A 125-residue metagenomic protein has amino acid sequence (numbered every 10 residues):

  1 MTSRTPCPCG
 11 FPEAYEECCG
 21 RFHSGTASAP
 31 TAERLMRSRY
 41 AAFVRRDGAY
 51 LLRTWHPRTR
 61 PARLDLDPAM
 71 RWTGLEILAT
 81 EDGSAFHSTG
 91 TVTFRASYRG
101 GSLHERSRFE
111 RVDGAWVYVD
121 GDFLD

Functional and structural regions predicted by a protein language model:
T2-E13: Short Cys/His-rich zinc-binding micro-motifs
P12-A14, H23-S24: Short functional micro-motifs and their immediate structural scaffolds
E17-C19: Cysteine-centered loop/knuckle micro-motif
F22, A96, D122-L124: A short beta-strand motif that forms part of the nucleic acid-binding face of small beta-barrel RNA-binding folds
F22-R63, P68: Core segments of small alpha/beta cavity-forming domains
D67-S102: Surface-exposed, charged secondary-structure patches
S102-D125: Short beta-strand edge/turn micro-motifs at domain boundaries
